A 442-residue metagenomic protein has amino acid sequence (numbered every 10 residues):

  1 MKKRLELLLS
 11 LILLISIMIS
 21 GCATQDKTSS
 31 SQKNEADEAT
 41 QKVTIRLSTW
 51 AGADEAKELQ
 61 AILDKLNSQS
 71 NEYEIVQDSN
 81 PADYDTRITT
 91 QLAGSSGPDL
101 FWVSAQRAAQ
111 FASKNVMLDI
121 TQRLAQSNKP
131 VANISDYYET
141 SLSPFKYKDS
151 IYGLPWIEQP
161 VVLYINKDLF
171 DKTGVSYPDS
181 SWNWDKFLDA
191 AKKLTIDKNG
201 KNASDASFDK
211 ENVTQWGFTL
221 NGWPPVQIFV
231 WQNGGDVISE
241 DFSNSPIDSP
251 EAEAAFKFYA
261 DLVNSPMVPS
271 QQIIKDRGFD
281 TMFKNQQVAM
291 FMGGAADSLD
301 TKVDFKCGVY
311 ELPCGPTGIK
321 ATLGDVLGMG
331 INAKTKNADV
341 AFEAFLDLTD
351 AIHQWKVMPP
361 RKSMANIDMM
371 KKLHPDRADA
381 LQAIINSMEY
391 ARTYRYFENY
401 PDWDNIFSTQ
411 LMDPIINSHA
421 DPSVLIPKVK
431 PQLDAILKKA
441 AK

Functional and structural regions predicted by a protein language model:
M1-I45, S68, D376, D434-K442: Short, low-complexity disordered leader/linker segments with a strong preference for bacterial N-terminal type II
K65-Y137, K146, D171-G174, D280-M282 (+4 more regions): Extracytoplasmic "Venus flytrap"/periplasmic binding protein-like
T90-Q91, P98-D99, P130-L169, F208 (+4 more regions): A structural signal for short loop-to-beta-strand junctions that line the ligand-binding cleft of periplasmic/secreted
A105-V162, S204-E211, G308-Y310, H374-D379 (+1 more regions): Hinge/lid segment of periplasmic solute-binding proteins
A125, A296-D304, P316-Q410, A441: C-terminal lobe and pocket-closing loops of periplasmic/extracytoplasmic Venus-flytrap solute-binding proteins
Y147-W156, V161, D185-S245: Extracytoplasmic/periplasmic solute-binding protein
D171, N264, N386-K442: Conserved C-terminal helix/tail region of periplasmic/extracytoplasmic solute-binding proteins
A190-A191, D241-I273, V303, L312: Glycine-centered hinge/linker elements that transmit conformational signals in sensory and ligand-binding systems
